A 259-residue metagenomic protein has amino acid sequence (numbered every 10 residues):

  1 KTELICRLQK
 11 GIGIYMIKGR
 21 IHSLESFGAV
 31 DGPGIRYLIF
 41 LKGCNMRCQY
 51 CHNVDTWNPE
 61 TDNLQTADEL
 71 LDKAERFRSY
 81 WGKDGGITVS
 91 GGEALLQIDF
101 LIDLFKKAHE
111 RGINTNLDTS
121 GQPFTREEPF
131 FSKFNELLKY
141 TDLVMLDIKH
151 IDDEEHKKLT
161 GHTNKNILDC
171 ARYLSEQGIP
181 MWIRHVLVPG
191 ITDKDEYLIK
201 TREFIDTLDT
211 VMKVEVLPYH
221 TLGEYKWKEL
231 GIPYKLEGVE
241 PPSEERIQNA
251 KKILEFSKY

Functional and structural regions predicted by a protein language model:
K1, I5-R7: Ser/Thr/Pro/Gly-rich low-complexity, intrinsically disordered segments
L4, I12-F40, M46-N63, R76-K83: N-terminal [4Fe-4S]-dependent radical SAM core
L8-V30, L187-Y259: Auxiliary Fe-S-binding modules of radical SAM enzymes
C44, A94: Hydrophobic adenine-recognition pocket in adenosine-nucleotide-binding enzymes
D55-P59, K157-T163, G231-V239: Short glycine-enriched, charge-decorated loop/helix-capping segments at active-site entrances that position
D62-D72: Short cysteine/histidine-rich metal-coordination sites, predominantly Zn2+-binding motifs
E75-S79, K83-G86, L95-L217, L222: Conserved AdoMet/S-adenosylmethionine-binding subsite of the radical SAM
T88-S90: Short glycine-rich or small-residue beta-strand-to-loop segments that form or flank ligand, phosphate, metal/Fe-S
